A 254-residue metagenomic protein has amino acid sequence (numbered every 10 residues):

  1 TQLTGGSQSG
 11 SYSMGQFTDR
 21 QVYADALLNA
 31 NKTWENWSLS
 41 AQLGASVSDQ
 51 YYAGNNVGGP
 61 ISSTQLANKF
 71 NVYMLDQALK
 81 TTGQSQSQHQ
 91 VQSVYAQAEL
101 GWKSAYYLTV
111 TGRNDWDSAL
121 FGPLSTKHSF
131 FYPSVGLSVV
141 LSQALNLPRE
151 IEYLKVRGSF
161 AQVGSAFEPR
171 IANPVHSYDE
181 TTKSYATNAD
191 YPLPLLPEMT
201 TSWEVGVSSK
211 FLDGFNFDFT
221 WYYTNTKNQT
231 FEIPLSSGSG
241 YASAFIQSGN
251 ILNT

Functional and structural regions predicted by a protein language model:
T1, G6-T254: Extracellular/periplasmic, surface-exposed regions of secreted and cell-surface proteins
